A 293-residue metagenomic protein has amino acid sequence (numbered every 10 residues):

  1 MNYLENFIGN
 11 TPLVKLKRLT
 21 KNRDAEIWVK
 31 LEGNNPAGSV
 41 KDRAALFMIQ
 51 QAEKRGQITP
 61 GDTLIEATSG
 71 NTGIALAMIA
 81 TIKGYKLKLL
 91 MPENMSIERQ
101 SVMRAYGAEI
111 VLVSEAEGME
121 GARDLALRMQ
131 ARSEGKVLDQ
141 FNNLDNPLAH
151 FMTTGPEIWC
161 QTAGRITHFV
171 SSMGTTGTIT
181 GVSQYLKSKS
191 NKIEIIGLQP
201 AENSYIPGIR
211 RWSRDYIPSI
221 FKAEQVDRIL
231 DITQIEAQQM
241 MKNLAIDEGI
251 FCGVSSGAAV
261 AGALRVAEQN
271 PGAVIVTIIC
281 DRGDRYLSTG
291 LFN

Functional and structural regions predicted by a protein language model:
M1-N293: PLP-dependent amino-acid enzyme catalytic core
